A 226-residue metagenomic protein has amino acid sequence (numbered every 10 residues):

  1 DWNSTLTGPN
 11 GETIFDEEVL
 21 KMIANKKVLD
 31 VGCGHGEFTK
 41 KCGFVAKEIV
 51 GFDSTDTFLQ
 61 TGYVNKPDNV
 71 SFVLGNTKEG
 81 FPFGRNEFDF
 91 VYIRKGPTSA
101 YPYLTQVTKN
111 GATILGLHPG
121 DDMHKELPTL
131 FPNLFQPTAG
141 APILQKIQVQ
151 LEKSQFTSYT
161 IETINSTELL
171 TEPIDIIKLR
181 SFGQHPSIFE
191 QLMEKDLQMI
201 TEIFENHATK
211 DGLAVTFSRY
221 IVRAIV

Functional and structural regions predicted by a protein language model:
D1-I23: Conserved class I S-adenosyl-L-methionine
L29, G34-G80: Class I SAM-dependent methyltransferase SAM/SAH-binding core
G80-F90: A short acidic, Gly/Pro-enriched loop at the edge of an enzyme's catalytic core that lines a small-molecule cofactor
D89, I93-K95, L117: Residues lining the SAM
A100-T113: A short glycine-rich, Lys/Arg-flanked "PGG" loop and its adjoining helix->strand segment in the class I
T113-P142: Conserved class I S-adenosyl-L-methionine
G140-Q155: Short alpha-helix
T160-V226: Conserved Class I S-adenosyl-L-methionine
